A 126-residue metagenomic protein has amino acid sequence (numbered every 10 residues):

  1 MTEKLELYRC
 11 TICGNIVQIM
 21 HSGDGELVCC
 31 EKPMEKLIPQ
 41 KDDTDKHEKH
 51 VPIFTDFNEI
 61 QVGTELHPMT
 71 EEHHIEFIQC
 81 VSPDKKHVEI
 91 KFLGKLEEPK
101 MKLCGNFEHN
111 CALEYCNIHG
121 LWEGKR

Functional and structural regions predicted by a protein language model:
M1-L5, T11-I12: Intrinsically disordered, low-complexity linker/tail regions enriched in polar/charged residues
L7, I16, E26, L113: Residues immediately within or flanking Cys/His clusters that coordinate Zn2+ in small zinc-binding modules
C10-C13, C29, C116: Short cysteine-rich clusters marking metal-coordination/redox-active sites
G23-M34: Cysteine-rich micro-motifs
E59-V62, E98-N106: Exposed aromatic-hydrophobic patches
V62-T70: Short amphipathic, basic-aromatic surface patches that mediate peripheral association with negatively charged
F107-I118: Short, aromatic- and glycine-rich surface loops/edge beta-strands on solvent-exposed regions
N117-K125: Short acidic/polar inter-strand loop motif in beta-rich domains
